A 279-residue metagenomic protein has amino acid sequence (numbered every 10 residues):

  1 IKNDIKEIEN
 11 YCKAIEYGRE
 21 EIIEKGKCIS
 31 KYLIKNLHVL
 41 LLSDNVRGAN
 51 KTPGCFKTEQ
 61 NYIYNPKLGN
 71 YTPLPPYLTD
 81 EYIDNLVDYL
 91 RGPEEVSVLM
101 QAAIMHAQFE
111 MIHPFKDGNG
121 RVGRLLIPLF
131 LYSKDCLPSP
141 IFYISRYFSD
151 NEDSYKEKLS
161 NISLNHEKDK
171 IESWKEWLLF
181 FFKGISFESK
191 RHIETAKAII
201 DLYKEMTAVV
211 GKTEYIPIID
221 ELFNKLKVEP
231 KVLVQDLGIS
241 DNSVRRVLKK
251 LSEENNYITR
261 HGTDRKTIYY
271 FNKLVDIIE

Functional and structural regions predicted by a protein language model:
I1-E279: FIC/Doc superfamily catalytic core
